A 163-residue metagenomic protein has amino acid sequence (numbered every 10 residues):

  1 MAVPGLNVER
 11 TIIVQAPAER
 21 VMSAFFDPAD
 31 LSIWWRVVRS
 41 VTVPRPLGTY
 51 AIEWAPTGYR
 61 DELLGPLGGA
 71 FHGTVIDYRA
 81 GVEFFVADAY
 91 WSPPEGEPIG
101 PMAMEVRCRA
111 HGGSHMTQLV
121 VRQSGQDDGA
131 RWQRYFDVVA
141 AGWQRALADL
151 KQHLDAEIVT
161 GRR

Functional and structural regions predicted by a protein language model:
E9, A29-A70, R162-R163: Short beta-edge strand/loop motif at the mouth of beta-sheet-based domains
R10-I12, S40, A70-D77, P101-A110: Hydrophobic/aromatic beta-strand elements that line small-molecule binding cavities or substrate pockets in beta-rich
Q15-I33: Amphipathic alpha-helical segments
A18-E19, V43-R45, I76-E83, R107-Q118 (+1 more regions): A short, structured loop/turn motif at beta-sheet edges
V21-M22, L31, Y50-I52, V75 (+4 more regions): Hydrophobic pocket/interface hotspot
P56-A80, F84-D88, S92: Helix-adjacent hinge/juxtasegments
P93-Q144, R162: Beta-strand/loop substructures that line and gate deep hydrophobic ligand-binding cavities in soluble
Q152-R163: Short, highly charged C-terminal tails/helix-capping segments
